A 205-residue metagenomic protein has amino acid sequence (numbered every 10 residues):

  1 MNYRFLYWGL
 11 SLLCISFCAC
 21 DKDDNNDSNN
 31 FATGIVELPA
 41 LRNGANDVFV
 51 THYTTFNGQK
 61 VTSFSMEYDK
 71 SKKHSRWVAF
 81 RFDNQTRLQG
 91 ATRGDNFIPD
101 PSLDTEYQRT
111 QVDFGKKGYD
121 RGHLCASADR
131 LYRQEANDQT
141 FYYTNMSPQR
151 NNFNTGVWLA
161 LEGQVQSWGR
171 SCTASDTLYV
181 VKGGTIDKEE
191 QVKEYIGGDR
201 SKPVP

Functional and structural regions predicted by a protein language model:
M1-G9: Bacterial N-terminal signal peptides that target proteins for export
Y3, A19-P205: Domain-level detector for secreted/extracellular nuclease and nuclease-toxin modules, and for the ENPP-like C-terminal
W8-S16: Bacterial N-terminal signal peptides
